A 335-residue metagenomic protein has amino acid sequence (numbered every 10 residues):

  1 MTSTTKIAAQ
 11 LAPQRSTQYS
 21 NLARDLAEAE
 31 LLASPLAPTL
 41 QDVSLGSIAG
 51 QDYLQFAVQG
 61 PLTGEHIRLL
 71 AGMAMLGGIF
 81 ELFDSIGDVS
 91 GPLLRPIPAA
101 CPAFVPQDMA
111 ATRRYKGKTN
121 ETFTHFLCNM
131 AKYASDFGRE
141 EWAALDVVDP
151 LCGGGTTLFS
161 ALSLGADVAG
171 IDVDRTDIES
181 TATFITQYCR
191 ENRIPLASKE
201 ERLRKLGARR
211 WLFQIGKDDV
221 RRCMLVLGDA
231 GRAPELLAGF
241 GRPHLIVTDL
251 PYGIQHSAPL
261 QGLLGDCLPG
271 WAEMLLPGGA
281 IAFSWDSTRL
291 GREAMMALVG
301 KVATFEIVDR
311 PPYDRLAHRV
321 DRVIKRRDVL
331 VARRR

Functional and structural regions predicted by a protein language model:
T2-L32, L70-L76, I86-V148, C152-R335: Class I S-adenosyl-L-methionine-dependent methyltransferase catalytic core
P35-L40: Short secondary-structure junctions
V43-A49: Short beta-strand
G50-P61, L330-A332: A generic structural motif
D52, G64-A74: Terminal-region recognition feature
